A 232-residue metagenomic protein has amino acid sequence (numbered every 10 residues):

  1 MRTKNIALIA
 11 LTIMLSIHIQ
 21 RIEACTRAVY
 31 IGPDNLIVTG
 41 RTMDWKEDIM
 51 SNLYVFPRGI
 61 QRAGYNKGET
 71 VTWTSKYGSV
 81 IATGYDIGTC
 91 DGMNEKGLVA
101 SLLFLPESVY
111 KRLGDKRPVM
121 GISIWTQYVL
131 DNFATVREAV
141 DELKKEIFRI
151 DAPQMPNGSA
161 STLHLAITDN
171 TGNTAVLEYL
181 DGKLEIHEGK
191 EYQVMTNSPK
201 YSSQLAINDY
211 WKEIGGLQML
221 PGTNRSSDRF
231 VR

Functional and structural regions predicted by a protein language model:
M1-L8: Bacterial N-terminal signal peptides that target proteins for export
I9-H18: Bacterial N-terminal signal peptides
I22-V38, K46, N52, R62 (+4 more regions): C-terminus-biased signal that marks the final domain/tail of proteins
A24-R117, E146, I150: A contiguous strand-loop segment
I31-D34, N94-K96, D169-G172, E178-K183 (+1 more regions): Short acidic-glycine loop/turn motifs at beta-strand connectors
D48-I49, V109-K111, A175-E178, E185-G189 (+1 more regions): Short helix/loop capping segments that flank catalytic or ligand/cofactor-binding pockets
K116-R149: Alpha/propeptide regions of enzymes that mature by internal proteolysis
K145-L184: Catalytic cofactor-binding cores of redox enzymes
